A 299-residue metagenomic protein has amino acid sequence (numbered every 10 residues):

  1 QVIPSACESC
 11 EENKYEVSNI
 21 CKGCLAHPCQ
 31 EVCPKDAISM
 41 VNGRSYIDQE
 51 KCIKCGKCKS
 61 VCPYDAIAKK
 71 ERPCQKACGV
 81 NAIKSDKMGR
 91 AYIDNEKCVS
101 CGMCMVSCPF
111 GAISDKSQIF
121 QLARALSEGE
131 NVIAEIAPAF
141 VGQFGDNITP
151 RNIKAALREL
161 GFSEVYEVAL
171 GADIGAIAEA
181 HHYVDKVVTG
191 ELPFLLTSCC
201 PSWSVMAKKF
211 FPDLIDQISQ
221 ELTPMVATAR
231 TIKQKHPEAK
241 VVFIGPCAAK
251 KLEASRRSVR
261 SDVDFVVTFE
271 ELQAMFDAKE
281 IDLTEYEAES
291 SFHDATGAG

Functional and structural regions predicted by a protein language model:
Q1, D115-G299: Iron-sulfur-associated redox domains of electron-transfer enzymes in respiratory and anaerobic energy metabolism
Q1-V61, D65-A77: Ferredoxin-type iron-sulfur electron-transfer modules and their immediate structural context
E8-E16, S39-R44, S85, M103 (+2 more regions): Gly-rich Lys/Arg/Thr-decorated short loops/hinges at beta-loop-alpha junctions or inter-strand turns that position
E12-E16, E96-C98, H236-I244: Immediate flanking context of iron-sulfur cluster ligation sites
G23, H27-V32, V61, S107 (+4 more regions): Transmembrane alpha-helical segments of multi-pass membrane transport proteins and ion-pumping complexes
E31, S60, K76, V106 (+2 more regions): Surface-exposed charge patches
A37, A66, A82, K97-V99 (+3 more regions): Active-site-proximal loop/turn and secondary-structure-junction residues that shape catalytic pockets, frequently
D48-Q49, K54, Y64, P73-A134 (+1 more regions): Conserved Radical SAM active-site core
